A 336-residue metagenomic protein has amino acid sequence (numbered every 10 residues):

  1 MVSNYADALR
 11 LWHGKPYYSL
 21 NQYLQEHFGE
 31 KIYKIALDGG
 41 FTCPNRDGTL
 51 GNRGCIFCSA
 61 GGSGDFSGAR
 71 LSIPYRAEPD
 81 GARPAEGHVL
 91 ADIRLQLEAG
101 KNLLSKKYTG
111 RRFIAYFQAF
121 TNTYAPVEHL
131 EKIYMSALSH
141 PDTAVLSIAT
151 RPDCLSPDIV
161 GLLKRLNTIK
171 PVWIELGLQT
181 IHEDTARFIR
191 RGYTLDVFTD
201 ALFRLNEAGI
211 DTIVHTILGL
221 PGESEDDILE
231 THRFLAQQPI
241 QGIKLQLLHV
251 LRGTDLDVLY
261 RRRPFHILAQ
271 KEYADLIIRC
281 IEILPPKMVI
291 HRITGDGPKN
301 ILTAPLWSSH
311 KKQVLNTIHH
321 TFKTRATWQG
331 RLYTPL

Functional and structural regions predicted by a protein language model:
M1-G54, S59-I114: N-terminal [4Fe-4S]-dependent radical SAM core
V2-Q22, K31-Y33, F66-S67, G242 (+1 more regions): Auxiliary Fe-S-binding modules of radical SAM enzymes
Y33-L37, F113-A115, L146-I148, V172-L176 (+3 more regions): Hydrophobic faces of well-ordered beta-strands that scaffold small-molecule active sites in alpha/beta enzyme cores
S63-G100, L104-V127, D142-L155, P171-V197 (+1 more regions): Core AdoMet radical
G100-L104, L155-I169, D200, L229-P239 (+1 more regions): Short amphipathic alpha-helices and their capping/turn segments at secondary-structure boundaries
L104-K106, Y134-P141, G161-P171, F203-E207: Acidic (Asp/Glu)-rich catalytic clusters
V127-M135, S156-R165, I189, I228: Distinct, well-ordered alpha-helical segments
D196-D255, K271-T294: Conserved C-terminal portion of the radical SAM core fold that forms the substrate/S-adenosylmethionine-binding
